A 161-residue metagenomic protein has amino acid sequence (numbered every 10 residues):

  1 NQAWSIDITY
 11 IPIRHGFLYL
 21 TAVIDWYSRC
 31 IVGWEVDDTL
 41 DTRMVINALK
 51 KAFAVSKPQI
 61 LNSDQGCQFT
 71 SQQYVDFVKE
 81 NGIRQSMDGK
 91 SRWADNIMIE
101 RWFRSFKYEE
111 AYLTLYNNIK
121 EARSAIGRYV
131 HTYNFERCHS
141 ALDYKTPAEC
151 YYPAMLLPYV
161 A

Functional and structural regions predicted by a protein language model:
N1-A161: Charged DNA-binding/catalytic regions of mobile-element recombinases
